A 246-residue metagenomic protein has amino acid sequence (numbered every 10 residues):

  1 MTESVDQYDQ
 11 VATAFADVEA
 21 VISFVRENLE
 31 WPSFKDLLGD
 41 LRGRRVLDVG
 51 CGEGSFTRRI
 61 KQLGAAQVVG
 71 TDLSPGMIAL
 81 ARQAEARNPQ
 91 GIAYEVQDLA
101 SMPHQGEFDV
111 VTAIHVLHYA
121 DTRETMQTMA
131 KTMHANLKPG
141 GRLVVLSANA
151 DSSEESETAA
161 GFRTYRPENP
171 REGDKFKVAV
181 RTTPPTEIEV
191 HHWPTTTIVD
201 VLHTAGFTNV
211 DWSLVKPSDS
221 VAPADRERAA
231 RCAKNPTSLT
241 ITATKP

Functional and structural regions predicted by a protein language model:
M1-L41, S55, R59: Conserved class I S-adenosyl-L-methionine
K35-L47, P139, L143: Mobile, glycine- and charge-enriched loop segments and immediately flanking short secondary-structure elements within
L47-V49, E53-S101: Class I SAM-dependent methyltransferase SAM/SAH-binding core
P103-V111: A short acidic, Gly/Pro-enriched loop at the edge of an enzyme's catalytic core that lines a small-molecule cofactor
V110-E124: A short SAM/SAH-binding and catalytic strip from SAM-dependent methyltransferases
Q127-P139: A short glycine-rich, Lys/Arg-flanked "PGG" loop and its adjoining helix->strand segment in the class I
V144-V201: SAM-dependent methyltransferase
V201-P246: C-terminal lobe and adjacent flexible extensions of AdoMet/dcAdoMet transferase-like proteins
